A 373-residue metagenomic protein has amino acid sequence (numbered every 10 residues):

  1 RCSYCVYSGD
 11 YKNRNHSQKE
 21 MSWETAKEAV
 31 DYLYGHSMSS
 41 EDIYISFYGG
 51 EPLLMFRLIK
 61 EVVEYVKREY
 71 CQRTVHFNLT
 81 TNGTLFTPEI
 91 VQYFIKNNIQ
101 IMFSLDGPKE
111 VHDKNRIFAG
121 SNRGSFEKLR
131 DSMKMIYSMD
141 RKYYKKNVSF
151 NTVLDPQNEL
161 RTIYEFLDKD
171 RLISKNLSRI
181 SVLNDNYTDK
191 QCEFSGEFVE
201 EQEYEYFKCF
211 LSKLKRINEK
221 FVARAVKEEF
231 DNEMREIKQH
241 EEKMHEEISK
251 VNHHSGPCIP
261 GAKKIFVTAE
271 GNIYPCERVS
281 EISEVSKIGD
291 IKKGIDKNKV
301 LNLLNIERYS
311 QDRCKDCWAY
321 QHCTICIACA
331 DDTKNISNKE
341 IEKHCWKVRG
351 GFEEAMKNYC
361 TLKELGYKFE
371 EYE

Functional and structural regions predicted by a protein language model:
R1-S22: Canonical Radical SAM [4Fe-4S] cluster-binding loop centered on the CxxxCxxC motif and its immediate flanking residues
W23-S46, M55-L183: Radical SAM/AdoMet-radical enzyme domain recognition
G49-G50: Short acidic donor-binding/metal-coordinating loop in glycosyltransferase active sites
E110-R130, K134-P257, E270, S286: Radical SAM enzyme [4Fe-4S]-AdoMet core and its adjacent flexible, acidic and glycine-rich loops/tails across
G261-K263: Short loop/turn microsegments at loop-to-beta-strand junctions
N272-I273, R278-E373: Flexible mid-to-C-terminal extensions adjoining Fe-S/redox cofactors in radical SAM and related proteins
